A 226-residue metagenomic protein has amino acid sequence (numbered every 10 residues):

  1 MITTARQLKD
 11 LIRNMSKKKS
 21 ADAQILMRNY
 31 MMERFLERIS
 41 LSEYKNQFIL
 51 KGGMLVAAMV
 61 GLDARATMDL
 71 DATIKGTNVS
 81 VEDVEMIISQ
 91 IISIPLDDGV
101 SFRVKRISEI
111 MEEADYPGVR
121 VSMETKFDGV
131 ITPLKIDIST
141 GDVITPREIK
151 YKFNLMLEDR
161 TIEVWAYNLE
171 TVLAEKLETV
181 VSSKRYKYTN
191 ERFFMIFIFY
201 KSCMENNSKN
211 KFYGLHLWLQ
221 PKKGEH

Functional and structural regions predicted by a protein language model:
M1-H226: Compositionally biased terminal segments of proteins
